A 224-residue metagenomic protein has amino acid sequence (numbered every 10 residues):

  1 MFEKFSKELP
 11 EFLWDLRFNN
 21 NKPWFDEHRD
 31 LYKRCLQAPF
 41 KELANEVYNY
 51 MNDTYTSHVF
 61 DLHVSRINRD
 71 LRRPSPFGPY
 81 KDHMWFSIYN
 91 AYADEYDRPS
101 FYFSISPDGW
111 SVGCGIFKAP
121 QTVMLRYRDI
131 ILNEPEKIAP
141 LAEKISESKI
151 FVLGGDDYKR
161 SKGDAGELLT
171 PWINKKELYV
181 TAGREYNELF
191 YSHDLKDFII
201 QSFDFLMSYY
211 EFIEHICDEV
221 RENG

Functional and structural regions predicted by a protein language model:
M1-D26, F190-H193, I216-N223: Short, charged, low-complexity amphipathic alpha-helix
M1-K7, E42-N45, F203: Polybasic/polar functional segments that serve as interface/processing modules
W14-I67: Active-site acidic/histidine clusters and adjacent loop/turn architecture that either coordinate catalytic ions
D53-Y80, M84, K149-G163: A short, surface-exposed loop/turn module that caps and links secondary-structure elements
R72-L132: Aromatic- and glycine-enriched beta-alpha-beta binding-site module
Y102, L169-T170: Short, surface-exposed charged micro-motifs
S106-E167: Compact, glycine/acidic-enriched structural inserts
P171-G224: Charge-rich, low-complexity terminal tails
